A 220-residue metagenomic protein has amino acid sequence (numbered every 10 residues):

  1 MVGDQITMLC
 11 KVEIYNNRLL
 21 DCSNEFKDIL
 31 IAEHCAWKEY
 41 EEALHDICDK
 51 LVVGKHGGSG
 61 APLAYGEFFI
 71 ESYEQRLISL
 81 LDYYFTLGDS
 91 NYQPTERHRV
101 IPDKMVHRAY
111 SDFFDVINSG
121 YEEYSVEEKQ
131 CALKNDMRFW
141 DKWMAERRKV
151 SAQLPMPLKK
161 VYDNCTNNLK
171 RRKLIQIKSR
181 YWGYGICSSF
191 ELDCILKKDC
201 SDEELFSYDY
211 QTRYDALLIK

Functional and structural regions predicted by a protein language model:
M1-K220: N-terminal alpha-helical modules
